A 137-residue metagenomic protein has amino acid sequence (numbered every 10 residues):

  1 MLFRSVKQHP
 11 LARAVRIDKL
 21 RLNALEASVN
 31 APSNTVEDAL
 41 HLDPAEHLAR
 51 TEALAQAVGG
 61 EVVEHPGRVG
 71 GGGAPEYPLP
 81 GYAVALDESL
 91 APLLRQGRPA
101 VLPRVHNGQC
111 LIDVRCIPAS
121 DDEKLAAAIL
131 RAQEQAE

Functional and structural regions predicted by a protein language model:
V6-D18: Active-site PLP-lysine loop of aminotransferase-like
P10, A31-L54: Structural signature of PLP-dependent enzymes
A14-I17, D43, R115: Glycine- and other small-residue-rich loops at beta-strand/loop junctions that grip anionic moieties
T51-L125: Conserved C-terminal alpha-helix-loop-beta "cap" of PLP-dependent enzymes that closes/shapes the active-site mouth
A127-I129: Basic, glycine-rich
R131-E137: Generic C-terminal helix-cap and adjacent flexible tail
